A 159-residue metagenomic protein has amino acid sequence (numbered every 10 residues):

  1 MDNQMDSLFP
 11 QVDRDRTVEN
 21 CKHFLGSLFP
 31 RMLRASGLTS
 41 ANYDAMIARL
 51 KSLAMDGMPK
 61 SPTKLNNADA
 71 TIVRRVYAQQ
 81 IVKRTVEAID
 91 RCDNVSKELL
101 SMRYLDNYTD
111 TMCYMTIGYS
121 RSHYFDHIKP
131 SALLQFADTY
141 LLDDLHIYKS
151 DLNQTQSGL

Functional and structural regions predicted by a protein language model:
M1-I89, L142-L159: N-terminal interaction/assembly modules
N20, H123-Y124: Amphipathic alpha-helical recognition patches that constitute DNA-binding helices
L99-L100: A short pre-motif secondary-structure segment
D106-H123: Helix-turn-helix DNA-binding module
Y124-D143: DNA major-groove recognition helices of helix-turn-helix
